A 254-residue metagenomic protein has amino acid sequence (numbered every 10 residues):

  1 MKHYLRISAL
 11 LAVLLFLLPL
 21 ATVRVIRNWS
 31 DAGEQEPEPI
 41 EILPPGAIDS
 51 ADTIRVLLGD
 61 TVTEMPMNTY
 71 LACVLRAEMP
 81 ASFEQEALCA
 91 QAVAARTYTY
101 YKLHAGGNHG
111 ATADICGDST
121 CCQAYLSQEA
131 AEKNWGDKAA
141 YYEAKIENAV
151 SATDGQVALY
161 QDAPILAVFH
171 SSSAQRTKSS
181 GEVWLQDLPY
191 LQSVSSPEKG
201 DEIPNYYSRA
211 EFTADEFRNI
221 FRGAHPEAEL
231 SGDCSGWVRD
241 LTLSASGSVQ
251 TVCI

Functional and structural regions predicted by a protein language model:
M1-I254: Conserved, single-site charged/polar hotspot
